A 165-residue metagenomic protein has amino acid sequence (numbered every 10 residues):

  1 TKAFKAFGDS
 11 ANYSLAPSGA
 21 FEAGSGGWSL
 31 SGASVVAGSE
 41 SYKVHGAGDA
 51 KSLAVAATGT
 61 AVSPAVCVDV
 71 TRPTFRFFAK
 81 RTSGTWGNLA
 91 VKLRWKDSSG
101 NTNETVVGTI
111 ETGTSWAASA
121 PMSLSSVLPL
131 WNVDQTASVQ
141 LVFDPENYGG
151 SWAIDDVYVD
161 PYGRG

Functional and structural regions predicted by a protein language model:
A3-G8, S14-S52: Extracellular glycan-recognition surfaces and repeat-rich motifs
E22-G26, A65-V70, F78-W86, R94-K96 (+1 more regions): Solvent-exposed strand-to-loop "edge" motifs in beta-rich extracellular domains
G48-T74: Short beta-strands within extracellular/lumenal beta-sheet-rich domains
V70-R72, W86, D134-S138: Extracellular Ig-like/FN3 beta-sandwich strand-entry sites
P73, G87-V91, G150: Short beta-strand/loop motifs in extracellular/secreted proteins, especially within beta-sandwich accessory domains
A90-R94, Y158: Beta-strand signatures of extracellular beta-sandwich domains
S98-A137, D144-W152: Extracellular carbohydrate recognition and processing domains and analogous Trp-centered ligand-binding platforms
N147-G165: Exposed low-complexity, polar/acidic, P/S/T/G-rich flexible segments that act as propeptides, protease-susceptible
